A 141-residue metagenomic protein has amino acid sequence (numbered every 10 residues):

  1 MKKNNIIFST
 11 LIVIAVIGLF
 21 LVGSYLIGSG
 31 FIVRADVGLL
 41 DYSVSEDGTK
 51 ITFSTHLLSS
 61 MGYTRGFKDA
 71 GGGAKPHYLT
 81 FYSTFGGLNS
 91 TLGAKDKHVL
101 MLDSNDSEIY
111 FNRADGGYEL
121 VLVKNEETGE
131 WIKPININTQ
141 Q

Functional and structural regions predicted by a protein language model:
M1-I6: N-terminal Lys/Arg-rich, disordered targeting/topogenic segments
I7-L26: Hydrophobic membrane-insertion alpha-helices, especially the h-region of bacterial N-terminal signal peptides
F20-Y82: N-terminal export/targeting and maturation segments
F53, T80-G86, V121, T128-W131: N-terminal capping/linker segments that flank leucine-rich repeat
L58, T84-G86, G116: Residue-level signature for short turns and capping positions that connect secondary-structure elements
G62-G66, L88-A94, L120-V123: A short, polar/proline- and glycine-enriched secondary-structure boundary/capping micro-motif
T80-D103: An anionic, turn-rich surface loop/hairpin at beta-sheet edges that serves as a generic interaction/coordination patch
K95-Q141: Non-cytosolic head/periplasmic domains of membrane-anchored proteins
